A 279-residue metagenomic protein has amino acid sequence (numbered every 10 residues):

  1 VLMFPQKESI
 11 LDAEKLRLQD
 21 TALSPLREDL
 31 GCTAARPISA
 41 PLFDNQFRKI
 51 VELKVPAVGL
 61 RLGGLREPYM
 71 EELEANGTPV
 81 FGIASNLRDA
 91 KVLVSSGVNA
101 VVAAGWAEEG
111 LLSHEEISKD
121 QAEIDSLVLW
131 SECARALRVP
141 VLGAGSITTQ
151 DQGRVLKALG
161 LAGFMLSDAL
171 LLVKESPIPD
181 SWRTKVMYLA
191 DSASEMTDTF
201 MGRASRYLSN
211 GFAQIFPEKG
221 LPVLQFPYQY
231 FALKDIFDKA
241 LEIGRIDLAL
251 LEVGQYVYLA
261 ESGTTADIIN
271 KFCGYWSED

Functional and structural regions predicted by a protein language model:
V1-A136: Active-site entrance/lid segments in N-terminal catalytic domains of soluble metabolic enzymes
L23, L111-L142, T148-D279: Conserved active-site-proximal phosphate/metal-binding subdomains
I83, A144-G145: Short His-Asn-centered micro-motif
